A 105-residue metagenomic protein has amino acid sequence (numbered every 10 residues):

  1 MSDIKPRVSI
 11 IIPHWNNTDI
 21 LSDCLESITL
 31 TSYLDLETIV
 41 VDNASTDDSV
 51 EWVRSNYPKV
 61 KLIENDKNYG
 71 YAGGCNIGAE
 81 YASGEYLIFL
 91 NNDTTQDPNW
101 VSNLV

Functional and structural regions predicted by a protein language model:
P6-S9, E37: Cell-envelope/extracellular polymer assembly enzymes that use nucleotide-activated donors
S22, D47-S55: Acidic helix N-cap motif at the loop->helix transition within catalytic regions of sugar-transfer enzymes
E26-D35: Short, acidic, metal-binding catalytic loop of nucleotide-sugar glycosyltransferases
I28, N43-D48, Y69: Conserved short acidic donor-positioning loop in nucleotide-sugar-dependent glycosyltransferases
D35-A44, I63-N65: Short beta-strand/loop segment that forms part of the nucleotide-sugar
D48, T94-V105: Acidic donor-binding/catalytic loop of UDP-sugar-dependent glycosyltransferases, especially processive GT2
E64-A82: Glycine-rich, basic loop-to-helix element that forms the pyrophosphate-binding segment of sugar-nucleotide handling
L87: Short aromatic/hydrophobic "clamp" motif used to bind/position activated sugar donors
